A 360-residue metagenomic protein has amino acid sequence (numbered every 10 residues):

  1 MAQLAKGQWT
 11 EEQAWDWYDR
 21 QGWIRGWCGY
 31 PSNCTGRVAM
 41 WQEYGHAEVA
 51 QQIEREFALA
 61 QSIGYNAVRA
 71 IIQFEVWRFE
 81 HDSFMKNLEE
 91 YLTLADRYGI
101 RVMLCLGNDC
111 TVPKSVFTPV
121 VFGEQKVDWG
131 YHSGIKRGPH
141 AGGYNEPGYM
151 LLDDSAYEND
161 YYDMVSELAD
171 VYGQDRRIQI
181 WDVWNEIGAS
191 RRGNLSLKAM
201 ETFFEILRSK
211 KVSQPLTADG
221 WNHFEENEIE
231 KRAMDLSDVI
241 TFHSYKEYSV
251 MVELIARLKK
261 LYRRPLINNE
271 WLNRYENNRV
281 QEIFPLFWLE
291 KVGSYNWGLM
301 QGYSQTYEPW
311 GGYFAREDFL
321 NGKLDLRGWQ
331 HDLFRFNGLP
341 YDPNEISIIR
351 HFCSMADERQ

Functional and structural regions predicted by a protein language model:
L4-S237, H243, Y248, L261 (+9 more regions): Active-site mouth of glycoside hydrolases
V250-E253, N278, S304-Y307: Short, charged, surface-exposed secondary-structure boundary motifs
V252-P265: A contiguous binding-surface segment within folded domains or other stable secondary-structure elements
R257, E282-P285: Amphipathic helical hotspot of TIR/SEFIR-family domains
L266-E270: Active-site core of glycosidic bond-cleaving carbohydrate-active enzymes
L286, Q305-E308, Y313: C-terminal beta-signal and adjacent terminal beta-strands/loops of Gram-negative outer-membrane beta-barrel proteins
V292-S304: His/Asp/Glu-enriched short active-site or ligand-binding loop at hydrolase and phosphoryl-transfer sites
I346-Q360: Catalytic domains of carbohydrate-active enzymes that cleave complex glycans
